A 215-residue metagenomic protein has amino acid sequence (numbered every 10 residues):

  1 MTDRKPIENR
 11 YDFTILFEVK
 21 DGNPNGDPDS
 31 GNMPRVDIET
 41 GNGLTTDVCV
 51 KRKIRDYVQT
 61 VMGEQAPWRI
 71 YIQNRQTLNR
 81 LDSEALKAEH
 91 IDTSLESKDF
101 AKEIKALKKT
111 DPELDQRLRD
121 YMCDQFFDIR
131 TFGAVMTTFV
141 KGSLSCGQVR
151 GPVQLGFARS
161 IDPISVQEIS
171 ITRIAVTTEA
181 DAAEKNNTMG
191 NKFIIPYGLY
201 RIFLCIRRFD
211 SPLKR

Functional and structural regions predicted by a protein language model:
M1-R215: RNA-binding basic/glycine-rich loop and surface signature characteristic of RAMP-family CRISPR effectors
